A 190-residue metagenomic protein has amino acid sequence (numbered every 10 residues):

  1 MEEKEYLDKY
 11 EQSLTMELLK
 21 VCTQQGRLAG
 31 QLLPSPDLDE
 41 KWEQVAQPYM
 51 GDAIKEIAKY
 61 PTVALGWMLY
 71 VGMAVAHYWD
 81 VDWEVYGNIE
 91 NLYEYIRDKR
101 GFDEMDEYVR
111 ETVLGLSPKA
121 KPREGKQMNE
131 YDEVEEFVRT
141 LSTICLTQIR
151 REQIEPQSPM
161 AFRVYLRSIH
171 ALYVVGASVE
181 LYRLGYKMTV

Functional and structural regions predicted by a protein language model:
M1-V190: Intrinsic-disorder/low-complexity detector
